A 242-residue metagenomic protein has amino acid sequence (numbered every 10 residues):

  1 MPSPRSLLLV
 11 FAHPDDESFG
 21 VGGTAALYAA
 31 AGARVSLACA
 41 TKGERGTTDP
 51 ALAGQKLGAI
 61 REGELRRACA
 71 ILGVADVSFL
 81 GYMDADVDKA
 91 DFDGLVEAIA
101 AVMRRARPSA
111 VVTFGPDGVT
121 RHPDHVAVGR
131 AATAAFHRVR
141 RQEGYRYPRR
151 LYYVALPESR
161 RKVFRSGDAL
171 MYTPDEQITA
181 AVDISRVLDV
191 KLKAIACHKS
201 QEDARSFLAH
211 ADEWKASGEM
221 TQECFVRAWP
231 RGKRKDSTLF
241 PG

Functional and structural regions predicted by a protein language model:
M1-A106, T133-A134, R138-Q142, V226 (+1 more regions): Active-site rim/loop-helix segments in enzyme catalytic domains that contact anionic ligands
M1-L8, K89-G242: Metal-dependent de-N-acetylase/amidase catalytic core
